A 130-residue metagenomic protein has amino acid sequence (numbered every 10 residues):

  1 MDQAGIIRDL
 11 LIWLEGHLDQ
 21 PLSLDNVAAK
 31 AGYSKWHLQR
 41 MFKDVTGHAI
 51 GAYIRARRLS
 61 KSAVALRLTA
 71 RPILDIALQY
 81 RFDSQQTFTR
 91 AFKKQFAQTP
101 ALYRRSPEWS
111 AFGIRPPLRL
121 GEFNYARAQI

Functional and structural regions predicted by a protein language model:
M1-Q3, R90-I130: …primarily DNA-binding HTH/wHTH and HhH modules…
R8, I12-D25, D44-Y80, S106-A126: Terminal helix-turn-helix DNA-binding modules in bacterial transcription factors
S34-K35, D83-S84: Short coil turns linking two alpha-helices in DNA-binding domains
Y80-D83, K93: A short, basic/aromatic helix-end/turn motif that makes direct DNA contacts
